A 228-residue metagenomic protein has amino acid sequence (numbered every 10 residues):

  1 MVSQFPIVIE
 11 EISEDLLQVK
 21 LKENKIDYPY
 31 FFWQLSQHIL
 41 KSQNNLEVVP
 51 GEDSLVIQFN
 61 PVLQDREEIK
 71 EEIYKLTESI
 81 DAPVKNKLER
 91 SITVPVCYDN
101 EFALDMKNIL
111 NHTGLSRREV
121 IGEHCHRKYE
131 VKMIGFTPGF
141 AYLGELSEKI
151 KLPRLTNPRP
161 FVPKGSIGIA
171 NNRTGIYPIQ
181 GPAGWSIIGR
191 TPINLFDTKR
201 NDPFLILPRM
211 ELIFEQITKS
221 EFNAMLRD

Functional and structural regions predicted by a protein language model:
V2-D228: Glycine-rich active-site loops that engage anionic ligands at enzyme catalytic sites
